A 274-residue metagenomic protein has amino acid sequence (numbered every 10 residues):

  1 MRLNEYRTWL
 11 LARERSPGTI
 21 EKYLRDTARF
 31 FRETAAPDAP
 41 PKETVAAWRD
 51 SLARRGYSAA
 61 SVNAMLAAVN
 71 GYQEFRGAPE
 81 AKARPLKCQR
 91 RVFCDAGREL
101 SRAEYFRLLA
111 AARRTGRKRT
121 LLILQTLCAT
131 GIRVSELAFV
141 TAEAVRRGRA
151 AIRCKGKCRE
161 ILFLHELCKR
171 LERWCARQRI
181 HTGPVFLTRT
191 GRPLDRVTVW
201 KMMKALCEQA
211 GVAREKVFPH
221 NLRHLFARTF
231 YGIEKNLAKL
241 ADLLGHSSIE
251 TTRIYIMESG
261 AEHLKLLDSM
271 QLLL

Functional and structural regions predicted by a protein language model:
M1-L274: Conserved catalytic core of the tyrosine transesterase superfamily
